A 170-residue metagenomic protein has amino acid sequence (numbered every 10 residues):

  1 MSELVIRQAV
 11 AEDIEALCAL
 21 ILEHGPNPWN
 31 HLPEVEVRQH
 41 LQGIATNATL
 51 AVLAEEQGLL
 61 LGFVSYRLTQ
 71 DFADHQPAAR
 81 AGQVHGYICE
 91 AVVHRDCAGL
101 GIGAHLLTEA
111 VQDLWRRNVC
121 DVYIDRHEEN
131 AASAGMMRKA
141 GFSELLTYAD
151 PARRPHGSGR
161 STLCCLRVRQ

Functional and structural regions predicted by a protein language model:
L4-A19: A short beta-loop-alpha structural element at the N-terminal edge of CoA-dependent acyl/N-acetyltransferase catalytic
N30-V52, E56, S65: Active-site rim helix/loop that mediates acceptor-substrate recognition in acyltransferases
F63-E90, P151-H156: Conserved acyl-donor/pantetheine-binding loop and adjacent beta-alpha core of acyl/acetyltransferases and related
I88-A98, R126-H127: A short, internal acetyl-CoA/4′-phosphopantetheine-binding micro-motif in the GNAT/acyltransferase core
V93, G99-Q112, G135, K139: Conserved acetyl-CoA-binding loop-helix of GNAT-fold acetyltransferases
L114-R126: Conserved GNAT acetyl-CoA-binding A-motif
I124-A134: Conserved beta-strand-loop-alpha-helix junction that forms the acyl-donor binding cleft
D125, R138-S158: Conserved catalytic-core motifs of GNAT/GCN5-like acyltransferases
